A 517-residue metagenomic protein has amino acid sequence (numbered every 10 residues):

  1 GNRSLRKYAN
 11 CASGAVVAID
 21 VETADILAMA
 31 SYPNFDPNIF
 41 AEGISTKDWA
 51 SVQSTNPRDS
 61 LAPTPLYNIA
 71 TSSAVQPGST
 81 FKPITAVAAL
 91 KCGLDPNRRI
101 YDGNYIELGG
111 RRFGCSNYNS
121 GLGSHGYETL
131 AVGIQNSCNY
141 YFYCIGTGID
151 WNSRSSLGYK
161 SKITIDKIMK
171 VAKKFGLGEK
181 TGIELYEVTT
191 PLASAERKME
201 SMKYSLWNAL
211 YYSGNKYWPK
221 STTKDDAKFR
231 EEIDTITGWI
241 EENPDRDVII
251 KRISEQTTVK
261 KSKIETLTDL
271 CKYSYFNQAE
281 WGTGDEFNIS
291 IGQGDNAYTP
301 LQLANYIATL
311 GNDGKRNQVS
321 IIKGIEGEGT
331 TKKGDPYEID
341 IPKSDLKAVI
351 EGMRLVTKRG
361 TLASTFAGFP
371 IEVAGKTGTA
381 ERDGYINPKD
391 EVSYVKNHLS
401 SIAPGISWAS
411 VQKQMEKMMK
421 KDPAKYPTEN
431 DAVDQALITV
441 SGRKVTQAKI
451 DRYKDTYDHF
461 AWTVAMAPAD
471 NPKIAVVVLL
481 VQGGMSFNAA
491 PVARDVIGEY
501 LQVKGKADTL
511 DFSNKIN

Functional and structural regions predicted by a protein language model:
G1-L5: Short mixed-charge
Y8-A9, G14-V17, V21-T80, I84-V477 (+1 more regions): Beta-lactam-recognizing serine transpeptidase/beta-lactamase-like catalytic domain environment
T331-P336, R494-N517: Short, gly/Ser/Thr-rich active-site loops of penicillin-recognizing serine hydrolases
N471, V481-V503: Amphipathic oligomerization regions
